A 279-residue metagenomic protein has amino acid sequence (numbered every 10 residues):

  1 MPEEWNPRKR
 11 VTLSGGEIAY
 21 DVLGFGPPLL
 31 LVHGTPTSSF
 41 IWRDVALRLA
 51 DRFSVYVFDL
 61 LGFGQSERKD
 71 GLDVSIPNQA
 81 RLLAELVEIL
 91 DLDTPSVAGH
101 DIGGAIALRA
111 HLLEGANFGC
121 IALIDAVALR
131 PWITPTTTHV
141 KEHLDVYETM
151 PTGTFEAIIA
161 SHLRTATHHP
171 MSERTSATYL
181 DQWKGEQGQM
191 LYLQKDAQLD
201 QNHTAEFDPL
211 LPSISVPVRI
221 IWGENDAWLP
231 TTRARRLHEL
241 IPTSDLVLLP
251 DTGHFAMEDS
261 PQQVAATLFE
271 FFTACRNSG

Functional and structural regions predicted by a protein language model:
G16, D21-Q65: Conserved HGGG/HGGXW glycine-rich cap/lid loop of the alpha/beta-hydrolase fold
L23, Y56-A98, A266: Active-site loop/oxyanion-hole signature of alpha/beta-hydrolase fold enzymes
G99, G103, A107: Gly/Ala-rich beta-loop-alpha elbow adjacent to hydrolase catalytic centers
L112, G119-M150: Flexible "cap/lid" loop of the alpha/beta hydrolase fold
W132-T134, G153-S213: Conserved alpha/beta-hydrolase catalytic His-Asp/Glu region
I214, I220-W222: Short beta-strand/loop motif that positions the catalytic acidic residue of the alpha/beta-hydrolase fold
N225-L229: Acidic catalytic loop of the alpha/beta-hydrolase fold
S244-G279: Catalytic active-site module of serine/aspartate enzymes centered on a nucleophile-bearing elbow/loop
